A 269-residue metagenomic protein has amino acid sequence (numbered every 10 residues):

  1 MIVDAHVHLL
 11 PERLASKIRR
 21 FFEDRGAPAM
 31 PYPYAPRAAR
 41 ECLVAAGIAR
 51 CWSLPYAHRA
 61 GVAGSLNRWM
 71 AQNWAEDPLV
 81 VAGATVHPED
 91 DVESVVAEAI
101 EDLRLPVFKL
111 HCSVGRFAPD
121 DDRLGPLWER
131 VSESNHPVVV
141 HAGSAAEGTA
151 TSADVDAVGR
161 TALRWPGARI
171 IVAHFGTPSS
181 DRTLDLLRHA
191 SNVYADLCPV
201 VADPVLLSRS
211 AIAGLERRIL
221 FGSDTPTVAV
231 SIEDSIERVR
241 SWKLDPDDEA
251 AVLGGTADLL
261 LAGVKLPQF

Functional and structural regions predicted by a protein language model:
M1-A5, L14-R50, L215-L220, A229-F269: Mid-to-C-terminal alpha-helical segments outside catalytic/metal-binding sites
I2, C51, M70, V80-A82 (+5 more regions): Hydrophobic/aromatic residues located in beta-strands of well-ordered beta-sheets within soluble catalytic
H6, L43, M70, A99 (+7 more regions): Conserved, mostly hydrophobic/aromatic
H6-E12, H141, H174: Histidine-centered divalent metal-coordination motifs
Y34-A39, S65-W69, V92-S94, V155-V158 (+2 more regions): Alpha-helical scaffolding within the catalytic cores of extracellular/periplasmic polymer-degrading hydrolases
A38, W69, E98, P126 (+4 more regions): Alpha-helical elements of Rossmann-like donor-binding domains used by nucleotide-donor carbohydrate transfer enzymes
A49-R50, H58-V140, S144-A146, S152 (+1 more regions): Active-site gating/metal-coordination segments in enzymes
L103-V107, F117-F221: Catalytic pocket-lining loop regions of alpha/beta-barrel enzymes, especially the amidohydrolase/enolase/GH5 lineages
